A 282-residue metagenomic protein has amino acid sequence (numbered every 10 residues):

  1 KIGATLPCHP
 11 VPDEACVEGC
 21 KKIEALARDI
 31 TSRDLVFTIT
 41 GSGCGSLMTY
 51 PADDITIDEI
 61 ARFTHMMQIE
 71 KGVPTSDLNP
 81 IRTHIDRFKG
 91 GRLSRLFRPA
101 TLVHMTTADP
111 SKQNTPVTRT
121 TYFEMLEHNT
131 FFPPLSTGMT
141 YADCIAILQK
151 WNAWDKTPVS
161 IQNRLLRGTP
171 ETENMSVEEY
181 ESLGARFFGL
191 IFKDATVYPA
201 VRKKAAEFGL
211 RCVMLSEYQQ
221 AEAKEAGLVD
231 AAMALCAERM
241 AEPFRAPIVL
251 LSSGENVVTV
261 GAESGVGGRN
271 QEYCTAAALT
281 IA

Functional and structural regions predicted by a protein language model:
K1, L235-A282: C-terminal non-catalytic interaction/assembly regions of soluble proteins
K1-G3, M48-M105: Glycine/threonine-rich beta-strand-loop-alpha-helix active-site module that forms ligand/phosphate-binding
K1-S32, I81: Glycine-rich oxoanion-binding loops at beta->alpha junctions
I23, G43, M67-Q68, F132 (+1 more regions): Buried hydrophobic positions in well-ordered alpha/beta secondary-structure cores of metabolic enzymes
F37-S42, V103-P110, T130, L251-G254: Short beta-strand segments
M48-D53, P80, R87-S94, T115-N129 (+2 more regions): Short acidic, glycine/serine/threonine-rich loops at helix termini
D54-G72, P133-W151, E263-A282: Gly/Ser/Thr-rich active-site loops/lids in small-molecule metabolic enzymes that frequently grip phosphoryl groups
F97-H104, R119-A232: Accessory alpha-helical/coil subdomains and C-terminal extensions that flank or cap enzyme catalytic cores
